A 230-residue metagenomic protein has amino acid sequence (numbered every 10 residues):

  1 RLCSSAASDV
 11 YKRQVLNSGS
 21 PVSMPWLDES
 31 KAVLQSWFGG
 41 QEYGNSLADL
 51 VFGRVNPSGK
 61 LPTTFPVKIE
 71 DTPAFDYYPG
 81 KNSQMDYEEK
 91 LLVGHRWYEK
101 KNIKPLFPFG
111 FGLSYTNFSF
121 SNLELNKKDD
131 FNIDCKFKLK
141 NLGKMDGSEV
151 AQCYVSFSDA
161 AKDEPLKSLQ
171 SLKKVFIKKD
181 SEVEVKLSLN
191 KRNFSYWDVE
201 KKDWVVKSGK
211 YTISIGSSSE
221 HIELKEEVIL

Functional and structural regions predicted by a protein language model:
R1-A7, Y11: Single conserved hydrophobic/aromatic residue that forms the stacking wall/gate of nucleotide- or nucleobase-binding
V15-S148, Y154, S208, T212-G216: Secreted, periplasmic, or luminal enzymes acting at the cell surface/secretory milieu
W37-G39, N126-D130, S171-K178, K201-K202: Short, contiguous acidic/charged loop-to-helix segments that flank catalytic cores in large enzymes
N126, K140-L142, S156, S188-R192 (+1 more regions): Solvent-exposed residues in well-ordered beta-strands and their adjoining turns, especially edge/terminal strands
N132-D134, E182-K186, E223-K225: Intrinsic-disorder/low-complexity, polar/charged segments enriched in Ser/Thr/Lys/Arg/Asp/Glu/Gln
K144-A161, K167-L169: Short acidic, flexible loop segments centered on an aromatic residue
A161-W197: Intrinsically disordered, low-complexity Pro/Gly/Ser/Thr-rich segments with frequent PxxP/GP/PP motifs and embedded
K191-L230: Terminal connector regions
